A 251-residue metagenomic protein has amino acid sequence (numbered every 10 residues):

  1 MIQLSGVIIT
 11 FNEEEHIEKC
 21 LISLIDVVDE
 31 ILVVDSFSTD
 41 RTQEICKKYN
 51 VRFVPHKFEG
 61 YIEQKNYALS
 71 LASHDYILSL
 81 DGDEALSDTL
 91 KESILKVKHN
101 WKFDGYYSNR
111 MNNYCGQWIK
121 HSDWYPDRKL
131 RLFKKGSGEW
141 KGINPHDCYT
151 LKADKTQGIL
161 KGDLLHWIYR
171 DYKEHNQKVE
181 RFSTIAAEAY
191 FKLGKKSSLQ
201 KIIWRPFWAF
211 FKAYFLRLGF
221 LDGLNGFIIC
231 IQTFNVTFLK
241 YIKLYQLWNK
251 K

Functional and structural regions predicted by a protein language model:
M1-S23: N-proximal low-complexity "stem/linker" segments adjacent to membrane-targeting elements
E18, D40-Y49, T89-L90: Acidic helix N-cap motif at the loop->helix transition within catalytic regions of sugar-transfer enzymes
I22-I31: Short, acidic, metal-binding catalytic loop of nucleotide-sugar glycosyltransferases
S23, D35-E44, D81: A conserved acidic beta->alpha catalytic loop
V27, Y49-N50, R128, A153: Short, structured coil segments at secondary-structure junctions
D29, Q43-L71: Conserved donor nucleotide-binding strand/loop of the catalytic core
H56, L80-G82: Catalytic metal- and UDP-sugar-binding loop of GT-A-like glycosyltransferases, i.e., residues flanking the conserved
N66-L69, Y76, L80, S87-K251: Catalytic-site signature of metal-activated, phosphate-bearing donor transferases, centered on the GT-A/GT-A-like
